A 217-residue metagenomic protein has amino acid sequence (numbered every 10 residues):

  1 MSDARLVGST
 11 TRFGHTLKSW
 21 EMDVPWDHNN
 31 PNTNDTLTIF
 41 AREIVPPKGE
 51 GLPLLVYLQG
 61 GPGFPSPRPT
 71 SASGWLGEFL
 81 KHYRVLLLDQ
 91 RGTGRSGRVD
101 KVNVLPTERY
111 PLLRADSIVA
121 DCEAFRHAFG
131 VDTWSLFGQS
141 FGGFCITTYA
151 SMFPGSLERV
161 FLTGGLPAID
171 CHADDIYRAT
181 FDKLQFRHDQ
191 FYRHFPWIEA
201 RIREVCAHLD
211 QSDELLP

Functional and structural regions predicted by a protein language model:
D3-D213: Gly/Pro-rich cap/lid or specificity-loop segments adjacent to the active site
P217: Substrate-gating cap/lid region and adjacent catalytic-acid/histidine neighborhood within extracellular/lumenal
